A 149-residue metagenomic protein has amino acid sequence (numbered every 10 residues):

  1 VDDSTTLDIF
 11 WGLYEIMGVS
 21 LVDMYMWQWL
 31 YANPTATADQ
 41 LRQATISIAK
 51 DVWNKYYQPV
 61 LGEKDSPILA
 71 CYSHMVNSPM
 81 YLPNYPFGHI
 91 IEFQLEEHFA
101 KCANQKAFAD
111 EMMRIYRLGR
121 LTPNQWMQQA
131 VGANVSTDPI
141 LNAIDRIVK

Functional and structural regions predicted by a protein language model:
V1-D8: Conserved active-site neighborhood of enzyme catalytic/cofactor-binding cores
F10-E15: Active-site substrate-recognition segment that forms the wall of the catalytic cavity or substrate channel
I16, S20-K149: C-terminal, non-catalytic "cap/extension" segments appended to globular domains
